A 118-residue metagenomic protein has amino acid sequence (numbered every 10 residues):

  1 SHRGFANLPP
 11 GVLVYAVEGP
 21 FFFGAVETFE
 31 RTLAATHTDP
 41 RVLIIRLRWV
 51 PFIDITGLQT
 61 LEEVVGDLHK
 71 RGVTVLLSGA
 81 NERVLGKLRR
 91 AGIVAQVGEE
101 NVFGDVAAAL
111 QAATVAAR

Functional and structural regions predicted by a protein language model:
S1-R118: Structured cytosolic domains appended to multi-pass membrane proteins
